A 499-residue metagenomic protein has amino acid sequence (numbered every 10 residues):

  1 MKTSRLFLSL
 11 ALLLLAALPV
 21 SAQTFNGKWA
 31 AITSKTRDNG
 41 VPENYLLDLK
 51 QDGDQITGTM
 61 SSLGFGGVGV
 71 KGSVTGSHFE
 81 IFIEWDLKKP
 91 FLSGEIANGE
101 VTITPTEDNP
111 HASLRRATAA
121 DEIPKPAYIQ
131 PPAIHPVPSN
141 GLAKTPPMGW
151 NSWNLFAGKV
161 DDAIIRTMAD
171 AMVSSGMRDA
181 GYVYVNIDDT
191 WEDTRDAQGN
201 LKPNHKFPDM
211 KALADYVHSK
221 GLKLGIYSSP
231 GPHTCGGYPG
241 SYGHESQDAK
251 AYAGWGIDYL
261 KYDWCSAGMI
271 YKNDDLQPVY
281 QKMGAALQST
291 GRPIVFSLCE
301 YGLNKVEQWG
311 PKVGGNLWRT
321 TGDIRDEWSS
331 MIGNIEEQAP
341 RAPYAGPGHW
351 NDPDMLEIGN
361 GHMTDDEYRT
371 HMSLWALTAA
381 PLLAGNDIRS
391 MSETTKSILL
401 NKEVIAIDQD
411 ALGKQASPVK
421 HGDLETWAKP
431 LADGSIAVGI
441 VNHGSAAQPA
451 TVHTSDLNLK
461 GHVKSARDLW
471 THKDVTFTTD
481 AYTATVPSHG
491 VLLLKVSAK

Functional and structural regions predicted by a protein language model:
S9-A17: Bacterial N-terminal signal peptides
L18-A22: Sec/Tat signal peptide C-region and signal peptidase I cleavage site
Q23-E100, T104-E107: Central antiparallel beta-sheet cores of small beta-barrel/beta-sandwich binding domains
N154, T167-K272: Aromatic-lined carbohydrate-binding/catalytic grooves of carbohydrate-active enzymes
Q247, Q288-D387: Glycan-recognition surfaces
T370-V419: Catalytic cores of secreted or luminal carbohydrate-active enzymes
W375-T378, L383-G385, K420-L459, H489: Carbohydrate-binding surface patches
F477-K499: C-terminal beta-strand-rich structural cap/linker in extracellular carbohydrate-active enzymes
